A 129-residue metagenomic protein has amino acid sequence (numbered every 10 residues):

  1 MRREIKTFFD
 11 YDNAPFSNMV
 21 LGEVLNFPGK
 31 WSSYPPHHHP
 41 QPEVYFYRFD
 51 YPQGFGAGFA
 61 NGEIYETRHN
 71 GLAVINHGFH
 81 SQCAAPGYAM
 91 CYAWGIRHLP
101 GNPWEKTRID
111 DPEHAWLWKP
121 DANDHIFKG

Functional and structural regions predicted by a protein language model:
M1-A14, A93-G129: Double-stranded beta-helix
M1-V44: A short glycine-rich, His/Asp/Glu-containing loop-to-beta-strand
L25, K30, D50-Y51, F79 (+2 more regions): A broadly conserved detector of short glycine/acidic/proline-rich loop/turn motifs that flank catalytic sites and bind
S32-H39, G58, E66, C83-A85: Short histidine-centered beta-strand/loop micro-motifs that create catalytic or ligand/metal-coordination sites
P36-P42, A60-G62, T107-E113: Short intrinsically disordered coil segments
P42-V44, N70, M90: Short, surface-exposed beta-edge/turn micro-motifs
Y47-H69: A short beta-strand-loop-beta hairpin characteristic of the jelly-roll/cupin
E66-G87, W94-R97: Conserved metal-binding segment of the jelly-roll/cupin
